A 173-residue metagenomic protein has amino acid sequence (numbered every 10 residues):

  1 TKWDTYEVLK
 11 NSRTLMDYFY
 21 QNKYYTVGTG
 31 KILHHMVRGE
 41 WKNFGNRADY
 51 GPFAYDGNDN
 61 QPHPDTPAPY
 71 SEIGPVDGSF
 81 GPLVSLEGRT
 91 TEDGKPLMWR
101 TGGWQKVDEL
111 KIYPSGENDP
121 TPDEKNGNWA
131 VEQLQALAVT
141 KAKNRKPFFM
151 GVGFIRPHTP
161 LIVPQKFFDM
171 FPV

Functional and structural regions predicted by a protein language model:
T1-V173: Formylglycine-dependent sulfatase
